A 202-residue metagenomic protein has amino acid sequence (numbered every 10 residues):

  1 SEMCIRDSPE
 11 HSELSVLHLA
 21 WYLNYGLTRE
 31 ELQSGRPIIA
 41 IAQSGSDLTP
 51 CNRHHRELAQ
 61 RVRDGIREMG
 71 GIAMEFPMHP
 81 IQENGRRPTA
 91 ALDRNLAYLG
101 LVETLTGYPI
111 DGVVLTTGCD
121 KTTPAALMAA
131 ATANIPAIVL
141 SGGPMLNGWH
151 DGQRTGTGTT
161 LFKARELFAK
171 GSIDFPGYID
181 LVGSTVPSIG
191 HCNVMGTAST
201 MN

Functional and structural regions predicted by a protein language model:
E2-I5: Short, small-residue-biased leader/transition segments that mark boundaries at the very start of proteins
P9-R36: Short N-terminal or domain-adjacent regulatory/targeting segments
H11, H18, H54-H55, H79 (+2 more regions): Histidine (H) residue identity feature
T28-S141: Long, structured ligand/cofactor-binding scaffold of large enzymes
A91-N202: Active-site cavity-forming subdomains of large catalytic enzyme subunits
